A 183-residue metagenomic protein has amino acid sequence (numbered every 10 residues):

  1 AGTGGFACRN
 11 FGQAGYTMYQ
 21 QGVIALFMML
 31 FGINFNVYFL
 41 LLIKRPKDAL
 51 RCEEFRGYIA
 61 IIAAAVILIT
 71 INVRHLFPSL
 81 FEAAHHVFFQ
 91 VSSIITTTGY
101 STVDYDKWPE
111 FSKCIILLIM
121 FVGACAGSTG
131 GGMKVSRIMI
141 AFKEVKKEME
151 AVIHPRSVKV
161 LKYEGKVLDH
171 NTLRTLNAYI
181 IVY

Functional and structural regions predicted by a protein language model:
A1-Y183: Membrane-proximal intracellular helices of multi-pass ion channels
